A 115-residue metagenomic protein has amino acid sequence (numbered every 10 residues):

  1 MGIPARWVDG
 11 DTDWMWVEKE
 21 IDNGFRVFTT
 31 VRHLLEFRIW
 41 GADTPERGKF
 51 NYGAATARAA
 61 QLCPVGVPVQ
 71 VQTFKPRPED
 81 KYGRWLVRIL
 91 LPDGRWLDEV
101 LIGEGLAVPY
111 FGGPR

Functional and structural regions predicted by a protein language model:
M1-R115: Small beta-barrel nucleic-acid-binding modules, primarily SNase/OB-fold domains and secondarily Tudor-like barrels
